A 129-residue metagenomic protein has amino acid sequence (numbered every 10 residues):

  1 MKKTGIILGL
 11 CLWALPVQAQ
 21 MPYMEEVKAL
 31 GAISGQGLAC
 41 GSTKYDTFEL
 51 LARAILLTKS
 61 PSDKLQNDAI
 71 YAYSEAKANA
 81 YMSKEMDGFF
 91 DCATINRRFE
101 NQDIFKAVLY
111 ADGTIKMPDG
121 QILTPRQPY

Functional and structural regions predicted by a protein language model:
M1-T4: Positively charged n-region of N-terminal signal peptides that target proteins for export
G9, A14-P16: N-terminal signal peptide c-region/cleavage motif recognized by signal peptidases
W13, S34, E85-M86: Processing junctions and N-termini across compartments
Q20-D46: Immediate post-signal-peptide N-terminus of mature secreted/exported proteins
L50-Y129: Compact alpha-helical subdomains of small soluble proteins
